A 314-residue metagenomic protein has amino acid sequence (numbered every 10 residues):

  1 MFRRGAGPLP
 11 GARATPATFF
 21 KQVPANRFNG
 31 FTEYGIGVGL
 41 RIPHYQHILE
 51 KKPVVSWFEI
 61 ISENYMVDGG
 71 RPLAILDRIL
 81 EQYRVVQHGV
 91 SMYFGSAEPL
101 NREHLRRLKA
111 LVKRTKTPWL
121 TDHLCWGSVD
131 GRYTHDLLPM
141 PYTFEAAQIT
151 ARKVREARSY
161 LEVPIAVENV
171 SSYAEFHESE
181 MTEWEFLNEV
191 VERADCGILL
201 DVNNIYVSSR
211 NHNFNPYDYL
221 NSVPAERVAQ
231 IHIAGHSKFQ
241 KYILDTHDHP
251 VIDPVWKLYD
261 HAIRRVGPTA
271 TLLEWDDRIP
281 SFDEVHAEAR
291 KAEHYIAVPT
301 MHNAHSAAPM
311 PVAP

Functional and structural regions predicted by a protein language model:
F2-R3, P16-A110: N-terminal pre-domain/capping segments
R41-P43, I61-E63, V90-Y93, L124-C125 (+4 more regions): Active-site beta-loop-alpha junctions enriched in small/polar residues
Y45, S62-A74, Y93-R102, Y173-M181 (+3 more regions): Acidic-and-aromatic substrate-binding clefts and catalytic sites of carbohydrate-active enzymes
L49-P53, G70-Q87, E103-P118, R158-Y160 (+3 more regions): Acidic (Asp/Glu)-rich catalytic clusters
F58, L120, D201, I231 (+1 more regions): Conserved, mostly hydrophobic/aromatic
G69, P99, L137-T143, A147 (+1 more regions): Gly/Pro-rich active-site loop or hairpin
N101-I198: Active-site acidic/histidine proton-transfer and metal-coordination neighborhood in alpha/beta enzyme cores
F282-M301: C-terminal helical cap(s) of enzyme catalytic domains, especially alpha/beta-barrels
